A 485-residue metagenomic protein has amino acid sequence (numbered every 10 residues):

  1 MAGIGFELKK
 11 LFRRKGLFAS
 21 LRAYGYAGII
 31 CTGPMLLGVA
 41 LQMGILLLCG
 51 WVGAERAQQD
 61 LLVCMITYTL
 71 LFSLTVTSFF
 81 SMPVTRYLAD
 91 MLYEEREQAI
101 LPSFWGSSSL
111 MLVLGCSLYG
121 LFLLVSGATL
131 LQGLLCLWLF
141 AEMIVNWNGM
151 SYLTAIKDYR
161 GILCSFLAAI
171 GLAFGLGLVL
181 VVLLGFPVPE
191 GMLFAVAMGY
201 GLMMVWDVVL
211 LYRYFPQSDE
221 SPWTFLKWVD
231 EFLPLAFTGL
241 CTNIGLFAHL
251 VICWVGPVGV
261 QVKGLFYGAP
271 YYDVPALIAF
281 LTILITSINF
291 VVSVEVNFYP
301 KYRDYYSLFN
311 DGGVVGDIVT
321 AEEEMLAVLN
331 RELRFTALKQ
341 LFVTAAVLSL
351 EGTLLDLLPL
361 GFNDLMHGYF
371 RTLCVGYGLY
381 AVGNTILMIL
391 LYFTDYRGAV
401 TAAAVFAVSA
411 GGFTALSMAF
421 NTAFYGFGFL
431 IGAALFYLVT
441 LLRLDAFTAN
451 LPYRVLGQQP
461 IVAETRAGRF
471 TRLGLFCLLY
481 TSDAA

Functional and structural regions predicted by a protein language model:
A2-L74, C241-H249: Signature of the first transmembrane helix
V63-A89, N243, F247, A276-K301: Small-residue-rich midsections of specific transmembrane alpha-helices
T67-F72, S109-V113, L121-L153, V343-S349 (+1 more regions): Alpha-helical transmembrane segments of multi-pass membrane proteins
L92-F104, D273-L357: Specific pore-lining/lateral-gate transmembrane helices of multi-pass inner-membrane transport and insertion machines
L153-V179, L390-G412: Alpha-helical transmembrane segments of multi-pass membrane transporters/permeases
S165-Y212, A423-D445: Hydrophobic alpha-helical transmembrane segments
A195-G199, M203-E295: Transmembrane helical elements of multi-pass membrane transporters/channels
Y480-A485: Conserved small/polar residues in nucleotide/adenosyl-binding loops
